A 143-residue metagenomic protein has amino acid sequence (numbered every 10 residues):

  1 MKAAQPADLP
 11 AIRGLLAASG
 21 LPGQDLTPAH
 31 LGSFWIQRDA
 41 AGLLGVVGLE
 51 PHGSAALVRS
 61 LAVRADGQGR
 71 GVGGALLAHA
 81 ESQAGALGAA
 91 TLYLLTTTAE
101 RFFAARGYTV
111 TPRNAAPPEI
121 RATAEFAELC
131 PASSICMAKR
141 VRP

Functional and structural regions predicted by a protein language model:
M1-I12: A short beta-loop-alpha structural element at the N-terminal edge of CoA-dependent acyl/N-acetyltransferase catalytic
G20-G32: A short, aromatic/hydrophobic, helix- or strand-capping loop or linear motif that either lines the entrance/gate
I36, G42-E50, A55-A62: Conserved beta-strand in the GNAT
V63, G69-S82, L94: Conserved acetyl-CoA-binding loop-helix of GNAT-fold acetyltransferases
S82-T98: Conserved GNAT acetyl-CoA-binding A-motif
T97-E125: Conserved active-site alpha-helix within GNAT-family acetyltransferase domains
A116-P143: C-terminal "cap" of GNAT-fold acetyltransferases
